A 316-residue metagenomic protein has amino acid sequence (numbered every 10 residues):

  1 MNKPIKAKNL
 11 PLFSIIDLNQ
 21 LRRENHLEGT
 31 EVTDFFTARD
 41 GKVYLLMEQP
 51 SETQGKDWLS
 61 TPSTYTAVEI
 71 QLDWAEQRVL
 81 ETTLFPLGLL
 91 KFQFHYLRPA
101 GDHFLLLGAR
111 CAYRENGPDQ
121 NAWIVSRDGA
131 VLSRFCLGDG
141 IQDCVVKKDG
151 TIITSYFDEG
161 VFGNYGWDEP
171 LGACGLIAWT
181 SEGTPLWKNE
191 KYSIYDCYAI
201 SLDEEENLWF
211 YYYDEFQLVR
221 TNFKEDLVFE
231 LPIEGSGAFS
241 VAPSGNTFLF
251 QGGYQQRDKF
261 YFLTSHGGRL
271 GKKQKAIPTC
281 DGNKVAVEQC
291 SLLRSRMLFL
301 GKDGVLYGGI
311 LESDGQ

Functional and structural regions predicted by a protein language model:
I16-H26, R78-G88, G129-C136, T184-K191 (+2 more regions): A short beta-strand motif characteristic of beta-propeller blades
H26, E31, P50-R110: Blade-loop segments of beta-propeller domains
H26-D40, E52-T53, P86-G101, C136-K148 (+3 more regions): Repeated scaffold domains used in trafficking and secretory/extracellular systems, primarily beta-propellers
M47-E48, F229-I277: Loop/turn-rich, solvent-exposed surfaces of beta-rich toroidal or solenoidal domains
M47-P62, L106-G117, I153-A173: Short, conserved, GDST-rich strand-edge loop motifs in beta-rich repeat architectures
L59-A75, P118-G129, D168-G183, Y261-G268: Beta-propeller blade signature
Q77-P99, G108-V146: Asp-box/WD-like beta-propeller blade repeats and closely related beta-sheet repeat scaffolds
Q289-Q316: Blade-level signature of beta-propeller repeat domains, shared across WD40, Kelch, NHL, RCC1 and BNR/Asp-box propellers
